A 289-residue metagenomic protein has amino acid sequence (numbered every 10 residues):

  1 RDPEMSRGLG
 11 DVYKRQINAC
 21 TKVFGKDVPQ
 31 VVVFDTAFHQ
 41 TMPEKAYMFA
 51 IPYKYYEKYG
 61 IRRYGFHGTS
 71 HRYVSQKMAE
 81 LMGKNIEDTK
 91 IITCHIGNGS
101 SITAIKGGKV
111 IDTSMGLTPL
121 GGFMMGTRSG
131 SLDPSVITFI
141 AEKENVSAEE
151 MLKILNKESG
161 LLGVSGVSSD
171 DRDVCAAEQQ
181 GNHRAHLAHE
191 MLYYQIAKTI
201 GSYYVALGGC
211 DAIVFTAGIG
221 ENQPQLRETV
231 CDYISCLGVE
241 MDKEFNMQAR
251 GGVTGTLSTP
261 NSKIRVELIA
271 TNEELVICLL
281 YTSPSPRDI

Functional and structural regions predicted by a protein language model:
R1, R7, D11, P29-V31 (+1 more regions): Short beta-strand-loop/turn "lid" adjacent to the catalytic site in phosphate-handling enzymes
D2-L9, Y13, Y281, P286-I289: Single conserved hydrophobic/aromatic residue that forms the stacking wall/gate of nucleotide- or nucleobase-binding
V31, C210-G218: Short glycine-rich phosphate-binding loop at a beta-alpha junction
Q40-E142: Glycine-rich phosphate-binding loop of actin/hexokinase-like ATP-binding domains
K106, G116-F123, G130-L132, F139-E144 (+1 more regions): Catalytic phosphate/nucleotide-handling subdomain of diverse soluble enzymes
K153, G160-V164, D171-A206: Adenine-nucleotide phosphate-binding core of ATP-dependent small-molecule kinases
H186, E190-A206, C210, G220-S283: Internal helix-turn-beta structural module
